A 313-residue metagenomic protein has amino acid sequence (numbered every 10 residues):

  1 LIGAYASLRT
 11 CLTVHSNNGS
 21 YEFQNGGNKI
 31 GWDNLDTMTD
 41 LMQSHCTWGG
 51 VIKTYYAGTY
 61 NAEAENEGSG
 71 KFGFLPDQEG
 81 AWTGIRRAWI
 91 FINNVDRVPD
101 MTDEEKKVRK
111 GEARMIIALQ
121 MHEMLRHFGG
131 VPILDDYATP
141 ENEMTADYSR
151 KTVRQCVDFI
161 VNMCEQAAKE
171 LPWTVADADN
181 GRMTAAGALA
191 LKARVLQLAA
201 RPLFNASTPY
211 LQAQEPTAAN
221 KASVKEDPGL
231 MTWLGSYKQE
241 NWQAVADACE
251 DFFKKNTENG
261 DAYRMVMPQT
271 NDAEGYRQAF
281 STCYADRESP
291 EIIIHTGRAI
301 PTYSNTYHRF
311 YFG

Functional and structural regions predicted by a protein language model:
L1-K53, G129-V131, Q166, A185-G313: An aromatic- and glycine-enriched ligand-binding surface/loop that stacks and positions planar moieties
I2, A6-N17, Q43-F128, M144-N180: Conserved, well-structured interaction surfaces
Y60-A62, I133, L171, M265 (+1 more regions): Short clusters of hydrophobic/aromatic residues that line enzyme substrate/ligand-binding pockets
E123, L134-D135: Basic, gly/Ser/Thr/Pro-rich low-complexity segments located predominantly at protein N termini
Y137-P140, V175, T296-I300: Short, flexible loop/turn elements at secondary-structure junctions
T139-T145, K225-P228: Short glycine/proline- and charge-enriched loop/turn segments that cap or connect secondary-structure elements
